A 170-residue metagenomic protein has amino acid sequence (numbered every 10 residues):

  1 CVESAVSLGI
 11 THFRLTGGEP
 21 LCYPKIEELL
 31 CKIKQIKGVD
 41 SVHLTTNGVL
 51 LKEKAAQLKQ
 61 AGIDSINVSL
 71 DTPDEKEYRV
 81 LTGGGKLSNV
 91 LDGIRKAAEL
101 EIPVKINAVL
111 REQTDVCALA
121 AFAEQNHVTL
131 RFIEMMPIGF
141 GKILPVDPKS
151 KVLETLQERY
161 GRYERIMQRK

Functional and structural regions predicted by a protein language model:
V2-L15, C22-F122, N126-T129: Radical SAM/AdoMet-radical enzyme domain recognition
G17-E19, M136: Intrinsically disordered, low-complexity segments enriched in polar/charged small residues
C117, A121-K170: A C-terminal junction/extension of Radical SAM enzymes
